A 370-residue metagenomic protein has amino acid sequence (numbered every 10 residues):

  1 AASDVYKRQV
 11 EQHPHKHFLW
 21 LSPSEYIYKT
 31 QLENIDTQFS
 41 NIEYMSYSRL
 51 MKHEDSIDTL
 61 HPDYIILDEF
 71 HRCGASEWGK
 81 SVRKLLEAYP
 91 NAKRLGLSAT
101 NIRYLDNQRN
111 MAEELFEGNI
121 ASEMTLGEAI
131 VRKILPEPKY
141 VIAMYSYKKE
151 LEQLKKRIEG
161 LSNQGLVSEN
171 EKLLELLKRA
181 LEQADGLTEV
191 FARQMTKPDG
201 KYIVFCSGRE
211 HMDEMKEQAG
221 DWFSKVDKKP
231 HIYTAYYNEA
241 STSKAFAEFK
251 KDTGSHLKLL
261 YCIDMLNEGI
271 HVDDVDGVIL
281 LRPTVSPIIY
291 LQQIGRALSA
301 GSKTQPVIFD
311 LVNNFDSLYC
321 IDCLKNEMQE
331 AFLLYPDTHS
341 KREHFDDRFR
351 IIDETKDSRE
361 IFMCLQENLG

Functional and structural regions predicted by a protein language model:
A1-Y6: Short, small-residue-biased leader/transition segments that mark boundaries at the very start of proteins
D58-G96: SF2 helicase catalytic motif II
D106-Y202, K216: Interdomain helical connector at the RecA1-RecA2 junction of SF1/SF2 helicase-like NTPases
L173-E189, L318-G370: Long, largely alpha-helical accessory region at the distal end of helicase-like NTP-driven motors
H231-I263: Conserved helicase ATPase core of P-loop NTP-dependent helicases/translocases
Y261-C262, E268-P283, I289, P306-D310: A short beta-strand element within the Helicase C-terminal
S286-S302: Conserved SF2 helicase motif VI
A297-C323: Conserved segment of the helicase C-terminal RecA-like domain
